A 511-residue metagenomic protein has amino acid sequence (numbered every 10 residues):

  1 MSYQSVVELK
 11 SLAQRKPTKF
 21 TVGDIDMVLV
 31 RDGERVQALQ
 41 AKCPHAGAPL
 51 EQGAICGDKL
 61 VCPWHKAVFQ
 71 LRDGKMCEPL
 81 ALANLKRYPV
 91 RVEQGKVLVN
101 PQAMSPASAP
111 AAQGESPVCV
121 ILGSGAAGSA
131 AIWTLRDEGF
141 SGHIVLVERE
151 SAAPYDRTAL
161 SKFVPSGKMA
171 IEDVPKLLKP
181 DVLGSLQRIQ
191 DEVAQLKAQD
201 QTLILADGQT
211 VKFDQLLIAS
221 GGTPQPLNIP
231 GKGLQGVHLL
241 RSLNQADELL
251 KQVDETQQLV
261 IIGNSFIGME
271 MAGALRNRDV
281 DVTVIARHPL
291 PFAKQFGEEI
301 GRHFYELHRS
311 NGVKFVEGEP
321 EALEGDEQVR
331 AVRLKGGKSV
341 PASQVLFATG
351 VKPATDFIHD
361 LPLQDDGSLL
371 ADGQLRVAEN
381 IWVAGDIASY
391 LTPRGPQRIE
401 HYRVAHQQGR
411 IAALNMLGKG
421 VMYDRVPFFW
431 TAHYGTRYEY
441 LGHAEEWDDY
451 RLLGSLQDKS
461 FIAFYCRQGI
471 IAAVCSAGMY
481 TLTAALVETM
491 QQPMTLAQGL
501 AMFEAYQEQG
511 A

Functional and structural regions predicted by a protein language model:
M1-C56, R91-Q102: N-terminal pre-ligand scaffold of iron-sulfur
V22-G23, S141, E172-L205, T210-K212 (+1 more regions): A Rossmann-like FAD-binding core segment of flavoenzymes
L39, K338-Q364, T436-A511: C-terminal catalytic lobe of FAD-dependent flavoproteins
L50, P63, F69-K96, N100-V120 (+5 more regions): FAD-binding core/adjacent interface of flavoenzyme oxidoreductases
E115-Q187, Q225, A272-Q295, A485: Beta1-alpha1 glycine-rich phosphate/pyrophosphate-binding loop at the start of Rossmann-like nucleotide-binding domains
S116-C119, I387-L482: Mid-to-C-terminal Rossmann-like scaffold of FAD/NAD(P)H-dependent oxidoreductases
G123-A127, R241, G263-S265: Glycine-rich Rossmann-fold phosphate-binding loop(s) that bind the pyrophosphate of adenine dinucleotide cofactors
G233-T256, E327-R333, S339-I411: FAD-site-proximal beta/loop scaffold in flavoenzymes
